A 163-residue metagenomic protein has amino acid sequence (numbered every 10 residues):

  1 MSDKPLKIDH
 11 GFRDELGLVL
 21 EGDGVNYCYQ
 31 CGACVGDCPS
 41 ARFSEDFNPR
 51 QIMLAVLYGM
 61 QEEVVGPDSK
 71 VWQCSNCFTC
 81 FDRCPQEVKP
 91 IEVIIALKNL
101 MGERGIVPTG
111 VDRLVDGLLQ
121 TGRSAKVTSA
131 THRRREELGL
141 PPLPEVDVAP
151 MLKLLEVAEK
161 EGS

Functional and structural regions predicted by a protein language model:
K4-L20, F43-V71, P90-A125, G139: Ferredoxin-type iron-sulfur electron-transfer modules in oxidoreductases and energy-metabolism complexes
H10-N26, L152-E159: N-terminal capping/interface segment
G24, Y29, A33-V35, V107-V111 (+3 more regions): Aromatic-enriched hydrophobic runs in primary sequence
G24-A41, D68-V88: Cysteine-centered iron-sulfur cluster-binding motifs in ferredoxin-type domains/subunits of redox enzymes
C38-P39, I52, K160-S163: Well-ordered, non-transmembrane segments within structured domains
F81-I94, K98, G117-S163: Short flanking/linker segments adjacent to small metal-binding domains or redox-active Cys/His motifs
